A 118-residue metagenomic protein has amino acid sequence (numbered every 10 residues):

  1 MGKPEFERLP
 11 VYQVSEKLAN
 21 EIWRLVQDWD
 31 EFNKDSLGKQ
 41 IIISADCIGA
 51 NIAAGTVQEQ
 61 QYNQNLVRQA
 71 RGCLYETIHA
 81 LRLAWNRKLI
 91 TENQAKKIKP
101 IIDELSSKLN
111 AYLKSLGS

Functional and structural regions predicted by a protein language model:
M1-S118: Amphipathic alpha-helical assembly/interaction segments
